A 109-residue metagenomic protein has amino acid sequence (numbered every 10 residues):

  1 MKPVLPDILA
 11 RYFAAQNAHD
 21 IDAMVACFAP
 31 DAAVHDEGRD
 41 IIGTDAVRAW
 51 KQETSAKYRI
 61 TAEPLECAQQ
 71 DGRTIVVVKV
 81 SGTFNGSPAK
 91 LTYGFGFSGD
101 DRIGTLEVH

Functional and structural regions predicted by a protein language model:
M1-A26: Short, low-complexity N-terminal intrinsically disordered segments enriched in polar/charged residues
V25, H35-D36, E63, L106: Short, hydrophobic secondary-structure boundary micro-motifs
A29: Helix-to-beta-strand junctions that scaffold the AdoMet/dcAdoMet cofactor pocket in Class I SAM-dependent enzymes
A32-I42: A short gly/proline-enriched turn/hairpin at secondary-structure junctions
I41-A49: Short beta-edge strand/loop motif at the mouth of beta-sheet-based domains
R48-H109: A beta-strand edge to alpha-helix "cap/lid" segment located at domain peripheries
